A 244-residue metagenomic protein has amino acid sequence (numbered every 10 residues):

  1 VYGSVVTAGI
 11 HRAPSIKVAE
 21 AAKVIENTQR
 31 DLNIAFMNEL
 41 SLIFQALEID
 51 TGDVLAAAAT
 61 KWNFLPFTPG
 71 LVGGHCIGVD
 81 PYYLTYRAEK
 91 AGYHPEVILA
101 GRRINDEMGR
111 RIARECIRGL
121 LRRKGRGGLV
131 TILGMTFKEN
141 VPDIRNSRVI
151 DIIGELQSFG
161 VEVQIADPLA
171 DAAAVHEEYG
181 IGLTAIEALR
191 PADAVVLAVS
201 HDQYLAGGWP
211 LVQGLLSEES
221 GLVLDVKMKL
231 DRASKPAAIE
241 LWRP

Functional and structural regions predicted by a protein language model:
V1-P244: Structural/interface elements that position substrates and couple domains in central-metabolism enzymes
